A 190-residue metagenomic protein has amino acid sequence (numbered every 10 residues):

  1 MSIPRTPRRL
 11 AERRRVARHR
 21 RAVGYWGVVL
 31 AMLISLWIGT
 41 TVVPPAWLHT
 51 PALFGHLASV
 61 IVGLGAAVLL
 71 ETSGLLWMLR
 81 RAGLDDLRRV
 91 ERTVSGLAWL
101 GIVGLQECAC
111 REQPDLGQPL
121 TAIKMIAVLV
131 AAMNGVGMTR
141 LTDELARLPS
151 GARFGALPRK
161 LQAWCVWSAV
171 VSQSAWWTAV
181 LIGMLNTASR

Functional and structural regions predicted by a protein language model:
S2-R190: Polytopic transmembrane helical bundles with strong interfacial aromatic enrichment
